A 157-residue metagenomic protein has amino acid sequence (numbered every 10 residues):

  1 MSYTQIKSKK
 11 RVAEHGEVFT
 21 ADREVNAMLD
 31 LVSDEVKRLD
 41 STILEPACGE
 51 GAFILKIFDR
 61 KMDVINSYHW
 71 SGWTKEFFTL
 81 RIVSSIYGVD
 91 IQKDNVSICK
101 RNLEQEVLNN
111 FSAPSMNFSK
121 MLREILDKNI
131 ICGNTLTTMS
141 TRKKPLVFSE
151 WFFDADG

Functional and structural regions predicted by a protein language model:
S2-G157: SAM-dependent methyltransferase catalytic region
